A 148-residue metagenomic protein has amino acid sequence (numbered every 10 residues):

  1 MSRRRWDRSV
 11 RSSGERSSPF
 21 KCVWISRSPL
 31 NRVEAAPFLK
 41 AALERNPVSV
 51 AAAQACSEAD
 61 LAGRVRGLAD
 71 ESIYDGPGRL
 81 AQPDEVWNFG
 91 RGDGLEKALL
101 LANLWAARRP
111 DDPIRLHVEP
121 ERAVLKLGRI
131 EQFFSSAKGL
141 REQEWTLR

Functional and structural regions predicted by a protein language model:
M1-R148: A structural boundary/capping signal
